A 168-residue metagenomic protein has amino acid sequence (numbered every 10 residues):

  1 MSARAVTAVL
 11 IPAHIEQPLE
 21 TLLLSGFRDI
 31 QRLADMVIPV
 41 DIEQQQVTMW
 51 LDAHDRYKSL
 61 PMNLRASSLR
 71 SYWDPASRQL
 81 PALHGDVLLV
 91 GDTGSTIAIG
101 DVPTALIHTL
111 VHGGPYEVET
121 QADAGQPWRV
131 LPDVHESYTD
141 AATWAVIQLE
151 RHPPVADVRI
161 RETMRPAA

Functional and structural regions predicted by a protein language model:
M1, R165-A168: Short intrinsically disordered terminal tails
M1-L19, L24: Short, extreme N-terminal segment that most often corresponds to the first beta-strand
P18-Q45: Amphipathic alpha-helical packing elements
I30-V37, V134-R159: A short, charged, amphipathic alpha-helix used as a generic interaction element across diverse proteins
Q45-P75: Short, structured protein-protein interaction patches enriched in aromatics and acidic/basic residues, typified by
A76-V102: Ordered, amphipathic secondary-structure segments that act as subunit-interaction surfaces in large macromolecular
S95-P115: Surface-exposed beta-loop interaction hotspot
H108-R129: Short aromatic-glycine-(Arg/Gly/Cys) micro-motifs in beta-strand/loop hairpins
